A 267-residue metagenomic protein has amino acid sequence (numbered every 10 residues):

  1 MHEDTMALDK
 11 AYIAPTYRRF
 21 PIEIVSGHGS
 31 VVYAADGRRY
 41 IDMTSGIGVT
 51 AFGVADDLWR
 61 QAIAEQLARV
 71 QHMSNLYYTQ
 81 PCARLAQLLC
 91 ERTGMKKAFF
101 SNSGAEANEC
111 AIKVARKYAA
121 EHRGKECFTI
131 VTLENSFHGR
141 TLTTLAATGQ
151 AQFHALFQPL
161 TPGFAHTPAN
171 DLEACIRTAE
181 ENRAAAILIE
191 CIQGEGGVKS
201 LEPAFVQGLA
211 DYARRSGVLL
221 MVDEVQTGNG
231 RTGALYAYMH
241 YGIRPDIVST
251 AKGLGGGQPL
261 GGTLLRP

Functional and structural regions predicted by a protein language model:
M1-P267: Conserved N-terminal phosphate-binding loop of PLP-dependent enzymes in the Aspartate aminotransferase
